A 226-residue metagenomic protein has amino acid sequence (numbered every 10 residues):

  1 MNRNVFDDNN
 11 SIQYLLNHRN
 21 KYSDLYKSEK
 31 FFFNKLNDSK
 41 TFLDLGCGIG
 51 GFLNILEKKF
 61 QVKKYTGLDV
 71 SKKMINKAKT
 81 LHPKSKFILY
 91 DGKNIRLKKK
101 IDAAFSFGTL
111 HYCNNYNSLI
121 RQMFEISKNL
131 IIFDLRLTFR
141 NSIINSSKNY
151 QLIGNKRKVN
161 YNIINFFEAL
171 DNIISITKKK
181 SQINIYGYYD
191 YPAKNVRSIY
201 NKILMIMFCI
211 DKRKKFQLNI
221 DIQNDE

Functional and structural regions predicted by a protein language model:
M1-K35: Conserved class I S-adenosyl-L-methionine
K40-G48: Conserved class I S-adenosyl-L-methionine
I49-G92: Class I SAM-dependent methyltransferase SAM/SAH-binding core
F105: A conserved beta-strand element that flanks and buttresses the S-adenosyl-L-methionine
G108-H111: Short catalytic micro-motifs in class I SAM-dependent methyltransferases
N117-L130: A short glycine-rich, Lys/Arg-flanked "PGG" loop and its adjoining helix->strand segment in the class I
I132-R157: Conserved class I S-adenosyl-L-methionine
K158-K179: Short alpha-helix
